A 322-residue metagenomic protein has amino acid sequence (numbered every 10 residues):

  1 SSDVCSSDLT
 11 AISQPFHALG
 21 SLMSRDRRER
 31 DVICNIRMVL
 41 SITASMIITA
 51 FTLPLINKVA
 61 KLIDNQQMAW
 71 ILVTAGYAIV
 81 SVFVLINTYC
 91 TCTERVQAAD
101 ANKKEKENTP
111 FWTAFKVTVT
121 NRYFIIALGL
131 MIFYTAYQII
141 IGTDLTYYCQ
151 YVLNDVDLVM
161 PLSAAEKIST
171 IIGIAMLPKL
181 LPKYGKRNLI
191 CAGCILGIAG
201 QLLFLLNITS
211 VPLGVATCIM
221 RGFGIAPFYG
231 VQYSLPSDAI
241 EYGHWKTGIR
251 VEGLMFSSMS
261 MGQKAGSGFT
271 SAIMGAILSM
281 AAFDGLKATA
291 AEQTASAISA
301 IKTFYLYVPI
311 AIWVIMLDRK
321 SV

Functional and structural regions predicted by a protein language model:
D3-S6: Short, small-residue-biased leader/transition segments that mark boundaries at the very start of proteins
I12, F16-T146, Q150-D155, F304 (+1 more regions): Intracellular loop-helix junctions on the cytosolic face of multi-pass helical membrane proteins
S45-Q67, G268-A297: Transmembrane alpha-helix termini and helix-breaking/packing motifs in multi-pass membrane transporters
M46, K167-A175, G268: Residue-level signature of mid-helix packing/kink "hotspots" within the transmembrane helices of 12-pass Major
W70, D155-S163, I298: Juxtamembrane helix-start elements in MFS-like secondary transporters
I172-K186: Helix-to-loop junctions at the C-terminal end of transmembrane segments in multipass secondary transporters
N188-L203: Structural signature of the two symmetry-related core transmembrane helices
P212-M220: Paired small-residue
